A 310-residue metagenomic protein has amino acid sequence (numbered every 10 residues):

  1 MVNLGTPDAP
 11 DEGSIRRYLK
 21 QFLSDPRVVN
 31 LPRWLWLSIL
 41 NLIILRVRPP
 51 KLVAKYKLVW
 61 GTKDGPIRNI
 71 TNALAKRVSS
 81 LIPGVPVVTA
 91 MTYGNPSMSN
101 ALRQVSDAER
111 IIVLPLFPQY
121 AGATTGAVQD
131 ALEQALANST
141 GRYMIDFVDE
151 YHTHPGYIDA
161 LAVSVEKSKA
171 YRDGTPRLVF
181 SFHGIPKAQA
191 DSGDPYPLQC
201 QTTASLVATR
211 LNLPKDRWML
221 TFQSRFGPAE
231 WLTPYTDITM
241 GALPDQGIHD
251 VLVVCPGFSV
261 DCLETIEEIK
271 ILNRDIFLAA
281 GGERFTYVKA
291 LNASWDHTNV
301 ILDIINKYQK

Functional and structural regions predicted by a protein language model:
M1-K310: Active-site-proximal alpha-helix that buttresses catalytic centers in soluble enzyme cores
